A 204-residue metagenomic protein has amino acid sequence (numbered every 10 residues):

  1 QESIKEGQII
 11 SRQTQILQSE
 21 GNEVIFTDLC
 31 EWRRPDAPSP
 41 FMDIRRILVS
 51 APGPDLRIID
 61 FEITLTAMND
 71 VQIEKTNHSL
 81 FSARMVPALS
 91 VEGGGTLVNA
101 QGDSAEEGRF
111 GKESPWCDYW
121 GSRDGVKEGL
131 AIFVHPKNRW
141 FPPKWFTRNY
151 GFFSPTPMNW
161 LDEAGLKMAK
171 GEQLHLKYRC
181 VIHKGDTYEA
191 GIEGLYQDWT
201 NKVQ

Functional and structural regions predicted by a protein language model:
Q1-D55: Extended, loop-rich substrate-binding clefts of extracytoplasmic carbohydrate-active enzymes
Q15-V24, P52-D55, R123-K127, K137-F141 (+1 more regions): A short, structured loop/turn motif at beta-sheet edges
L29-E31, I47, E62-T66, S82-R84 (+1 more regions): Residue-level recognition of well-ordered beta-strand positions that form the cores of beta-sheet-rich folds across
R33-M42, V91, V126-G129, R139-P142: Short, surface-exposed beta-strand/loop "edge" segments at domain boundaries and coil↔beta transitions
R33-P35, M68, H183-G185: Short coil/turn motifs at secondary-structure junctions
P52-L97, G191: Acidic (Asp/Glu-rich), glycine- and aromatic
L80-D124: Glycine-rich (often Gly-Gly/Gly-Pro-rich) flexible segments and glycine-rich loop motifs, frequently accented by
A131-Q204: Beta-strand-rich recognition/accessory modules
